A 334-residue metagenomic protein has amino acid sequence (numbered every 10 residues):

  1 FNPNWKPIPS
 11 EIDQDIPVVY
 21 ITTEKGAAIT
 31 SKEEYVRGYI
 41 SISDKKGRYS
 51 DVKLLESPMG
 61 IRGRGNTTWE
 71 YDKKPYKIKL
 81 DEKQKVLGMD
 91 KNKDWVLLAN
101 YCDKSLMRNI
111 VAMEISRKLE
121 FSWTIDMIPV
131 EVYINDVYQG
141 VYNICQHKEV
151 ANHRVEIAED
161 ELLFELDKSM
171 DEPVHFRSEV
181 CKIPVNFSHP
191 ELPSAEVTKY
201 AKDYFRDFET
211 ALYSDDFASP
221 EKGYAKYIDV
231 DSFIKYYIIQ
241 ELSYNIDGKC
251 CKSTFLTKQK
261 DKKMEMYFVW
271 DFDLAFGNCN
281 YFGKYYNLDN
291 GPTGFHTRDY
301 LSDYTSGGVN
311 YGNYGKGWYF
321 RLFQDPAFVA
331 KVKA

Functional and structural regions predicted by a protein language model:
F1-S57: Regulatory N- and C-terminal appendages and interdomain linkers associated with kinase/kinase-like NTP transferase
I21, I78, K226-C279, K284-Y286: Active-site acidic catalytic loop and adjacent metal/ATP-binding pocket of ATP-dependent phosphoryl transfer enzymes
G38-A99: Conserved oxyanion/phosphate-binding beta-strand-loop segments in alpha/beta enzyme cores
K79, Q84-K85, A99, F121-I125 (+1 more regions): Internal "kinase-insert"/substrate-recognition segments embedded within catalytic cores of ATP-dependent enzymes
K93-D94, W123, V137, C251 (+2 more regions): Loop/turn elements at helix/coil->beta-strand transitions in domains of secreted/extracellular proteins
Y101-S122: A conserved alpha-helical element in kinase catalytic cores
D261-A334: C-terminal catalytic region of ATP-dependent kinase domains
